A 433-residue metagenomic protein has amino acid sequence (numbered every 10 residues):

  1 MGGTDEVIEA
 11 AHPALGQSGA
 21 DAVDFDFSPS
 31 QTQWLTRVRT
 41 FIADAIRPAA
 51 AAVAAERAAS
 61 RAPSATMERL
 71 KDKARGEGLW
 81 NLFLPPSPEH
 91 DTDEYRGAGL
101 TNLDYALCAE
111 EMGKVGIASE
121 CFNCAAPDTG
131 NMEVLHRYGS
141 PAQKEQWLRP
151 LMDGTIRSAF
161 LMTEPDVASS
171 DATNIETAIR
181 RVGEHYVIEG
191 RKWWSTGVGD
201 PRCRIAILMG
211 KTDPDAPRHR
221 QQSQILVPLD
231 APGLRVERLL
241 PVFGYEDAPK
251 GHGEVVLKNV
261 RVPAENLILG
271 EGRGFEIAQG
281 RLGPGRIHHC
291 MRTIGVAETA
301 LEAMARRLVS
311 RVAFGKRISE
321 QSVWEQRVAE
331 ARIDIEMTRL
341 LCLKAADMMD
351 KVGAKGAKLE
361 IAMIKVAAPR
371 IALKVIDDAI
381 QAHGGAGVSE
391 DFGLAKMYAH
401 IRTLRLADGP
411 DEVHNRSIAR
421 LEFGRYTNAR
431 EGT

Functional and structural regions predicted by a protein language model:
G3-G116, A125, Y138-Q143, P150-T155 (+4 more regions): Alpha-helical interface subdomain recognition
L100, S170-T173, V198-C203, R218-Q221 (+2 more regions): Short glycine/proline-enriched turns and hinge-like loops at secondary-structure junctions
E120-A142, D171: N-terminal glycine-rich flavin-associated loop
G154-T163, I207-L208: A short, Trp-centered hydrophobic/proline-enriched beta-strand micro-motif
E164-D171, R181, Y186, G197: Hydrophobic, small-residue-rich alpha-helical packing segments that form membrane-like cores
N174, P232-R261: Flexible, small-/acidic-enriched active-site or ligand-binding loops
E184-H185, E189-E237: A short core secondary-structure module
V236, N266-E271: Cytochrome P450 core scaffold surrounding the K-helix E-X-X-R motif and the conserved "meander" helix-loop region
